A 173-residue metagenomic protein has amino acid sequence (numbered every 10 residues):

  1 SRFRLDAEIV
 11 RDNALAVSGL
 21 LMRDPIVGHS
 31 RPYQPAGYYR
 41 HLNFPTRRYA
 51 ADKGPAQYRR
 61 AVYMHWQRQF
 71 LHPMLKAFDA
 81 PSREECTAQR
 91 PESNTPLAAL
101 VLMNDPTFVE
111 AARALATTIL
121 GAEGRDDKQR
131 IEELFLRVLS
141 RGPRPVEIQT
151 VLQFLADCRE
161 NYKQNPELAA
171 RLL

Functional and structural regions predicted by a protein language model:
S1-E133, V138, G142, E167 (+1 more regions): An acidic, gly/pro-interrupted, aromatic-rich
G142-I148: Extended, well-ordered alpha-helical scaffold/bundle regions in very large, multi-domain proteins
Q149-E160: Amphipathic alpha-helical segments that form the core helices of the histone-fold
R159-K163, R171: Acidic/polar, glycine-enriched structural segments that form the non-catalytic walls/loops of the carbohydrate-binding
